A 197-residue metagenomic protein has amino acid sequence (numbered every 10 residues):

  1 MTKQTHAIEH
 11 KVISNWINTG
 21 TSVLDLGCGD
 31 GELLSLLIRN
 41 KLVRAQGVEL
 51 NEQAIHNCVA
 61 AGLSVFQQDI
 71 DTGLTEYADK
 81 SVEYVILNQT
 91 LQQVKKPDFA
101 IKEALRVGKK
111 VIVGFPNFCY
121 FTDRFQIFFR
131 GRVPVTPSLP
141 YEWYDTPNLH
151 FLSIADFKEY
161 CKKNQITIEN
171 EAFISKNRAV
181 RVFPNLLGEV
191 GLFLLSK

Functional and structural regions predicted by a protein language model:
Q4-G20: Conserved alpha-helix/loop element of class I SAM-dependent methyltransferases that forms part of the SAM/SAH-binding
G27-G29: Class I SAM-dependent methyltransferase "Motif I" SAM/SAH-binding loop
G31-S35: Glycine-rich SAM-binding Motif I of class I
L36-G73: Class I SAM-dependent methyltransferase SAM/SAH-binding core
G73-D79: Short conserved loop adjoining the S-adenosyl-L-methionine
Y84-K95: A short SAM/SAH-binding and catalytic strip from SAM-dependent methyltransferases
D98-R106, K110-K197: S-adenosyl-L-methionine-dependent methyltransferase catalytic module, highlighting the catalytic core
